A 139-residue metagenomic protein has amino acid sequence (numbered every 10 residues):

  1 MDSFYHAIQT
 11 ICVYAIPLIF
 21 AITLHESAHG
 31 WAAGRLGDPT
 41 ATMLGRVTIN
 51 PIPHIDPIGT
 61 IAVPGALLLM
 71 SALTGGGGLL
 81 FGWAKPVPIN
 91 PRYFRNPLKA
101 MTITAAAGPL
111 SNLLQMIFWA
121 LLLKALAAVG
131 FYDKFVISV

Functional and structural regions predicted by a protein language model:
M1-V139: Hydrophobic transmembrane alpha-helices and their immediate loop junctions in multi-pass integral membrane proteins
